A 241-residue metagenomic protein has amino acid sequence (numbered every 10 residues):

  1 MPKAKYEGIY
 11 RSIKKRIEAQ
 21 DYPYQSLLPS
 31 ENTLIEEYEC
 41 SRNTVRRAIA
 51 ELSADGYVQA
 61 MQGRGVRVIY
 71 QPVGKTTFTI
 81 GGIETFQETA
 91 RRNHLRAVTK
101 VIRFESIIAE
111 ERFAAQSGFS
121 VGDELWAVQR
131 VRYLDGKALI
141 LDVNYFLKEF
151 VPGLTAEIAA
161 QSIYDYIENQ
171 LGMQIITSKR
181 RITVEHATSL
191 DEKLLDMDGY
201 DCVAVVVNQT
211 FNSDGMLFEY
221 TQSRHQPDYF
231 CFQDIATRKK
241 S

Functional and structural regions predicted by a protein language model:
M1-R42: Extreme N-terminal segment that seeds HTH/winged-HTH DNA-binding domains in transcriptional regulators
A4-Y6, S30, R67-G81: Short, cationic-aromatic polyanion-contact patches
Y22-P23, V58, A138: Conserved hydrophobic residue
I49-A50: Short, hydrophobic-biased segments on the C-terminal half of alpha helices that form "recognition helices"
A54-G63, I69: Beta-hairpin "wing" of winged helix-turn-helix
R96-S241: C-terminal all-alpha effector/ligand-binding and dimerization domain of prokaryotic HTH-type transcriptional repressors
